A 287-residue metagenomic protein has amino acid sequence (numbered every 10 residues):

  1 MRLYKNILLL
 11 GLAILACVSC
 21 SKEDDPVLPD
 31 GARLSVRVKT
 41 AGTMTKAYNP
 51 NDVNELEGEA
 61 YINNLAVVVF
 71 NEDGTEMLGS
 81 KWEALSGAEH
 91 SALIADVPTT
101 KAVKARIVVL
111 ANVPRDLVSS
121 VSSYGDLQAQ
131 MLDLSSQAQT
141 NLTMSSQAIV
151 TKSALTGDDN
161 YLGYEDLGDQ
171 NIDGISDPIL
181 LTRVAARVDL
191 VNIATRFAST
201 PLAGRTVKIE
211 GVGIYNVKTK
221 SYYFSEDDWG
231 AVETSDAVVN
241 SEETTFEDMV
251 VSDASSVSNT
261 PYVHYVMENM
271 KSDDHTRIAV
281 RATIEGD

Functional and structural regions predicted by a protein language model:
M1-V18: Sec-dependent bacterial lipoprotein signal peptides
L15-V18, I94, I107, T140 (+2 more regions): Short stretches within intrinsically disordered, low-complexity N-terminal or propeptide regions
C17-T40, P178, L190: Bacterial Sec-dependent N-terminal signal peptides
S21-L28, A95-K101, Q170-T182, V263-D273: Exposed beta-sheet edge/beta-hairpin loop segments within beta-rich domains
T40-E55: Start-of-domain marker
D52-D126, R187, V191, T195-D287: Tryptophan-paired
L85, D116-I175, D287: Structured interaction patches on ligand/partner-binding surfaces of diverse proteins
